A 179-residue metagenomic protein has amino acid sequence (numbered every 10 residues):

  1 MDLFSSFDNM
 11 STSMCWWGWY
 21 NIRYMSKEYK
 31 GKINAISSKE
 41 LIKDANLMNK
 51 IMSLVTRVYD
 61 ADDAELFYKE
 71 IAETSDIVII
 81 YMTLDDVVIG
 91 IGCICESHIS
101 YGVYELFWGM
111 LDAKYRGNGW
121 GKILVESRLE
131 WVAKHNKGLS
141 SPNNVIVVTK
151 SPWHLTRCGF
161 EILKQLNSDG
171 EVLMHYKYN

Functional and structural regions predicted by a protein language model:
S13-L66: Short amphipathic alpha-helix that is part of the acyltransferase structural core
W16-W19, N167-N179: C-terminal "cap" of GNAT-fold acetyltransferases
V55-T83: Active-site rim helix/loop that mediates acceptor-substrate recognition in acyltransferases
V87-S97, V103-E105, M110: Conserved beta-strand in the GNAT
L111, G117-E130: Conserved acetyl-CoA-binding loop-helix of GNAT-fold acetyltransferases
V132, N136: Hydrophobic pocket-lining residues that define ligand/cofactor binding sites across diverse proteins
K137, V145-G170: Conserved active-site alpha-helix within GNAT-family acetyltransferase domains
